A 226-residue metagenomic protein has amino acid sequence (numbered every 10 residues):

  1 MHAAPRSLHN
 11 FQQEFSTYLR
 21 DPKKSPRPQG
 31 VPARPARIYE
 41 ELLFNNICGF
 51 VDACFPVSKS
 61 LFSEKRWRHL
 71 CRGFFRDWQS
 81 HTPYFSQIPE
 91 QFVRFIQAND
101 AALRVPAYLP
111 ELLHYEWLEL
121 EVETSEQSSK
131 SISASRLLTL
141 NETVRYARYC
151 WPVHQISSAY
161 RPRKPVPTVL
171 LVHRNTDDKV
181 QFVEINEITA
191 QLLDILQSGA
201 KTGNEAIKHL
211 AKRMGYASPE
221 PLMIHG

Functional and structural regions predicted by a protein language model:
M1-E123: N-terminal, charged low-complexity regulatory/assembly segments
R76-Q191: Hydrophobic packing positions characteristic of elongated beta-solenoid/beta-helix-type spike/fiber shafts
T189-A190, A211-Y216: Glycine- and acidic
I195-A200: Short helix-to-turn junction characteristic of helix-turn-helix DNA-binding domains, especially the helix
K201-K212: Short acidic, hydrophobic short linear motifs in intrinsically disordered regions
A217-G226: Short amphipathic alpha-helical interaction segments
